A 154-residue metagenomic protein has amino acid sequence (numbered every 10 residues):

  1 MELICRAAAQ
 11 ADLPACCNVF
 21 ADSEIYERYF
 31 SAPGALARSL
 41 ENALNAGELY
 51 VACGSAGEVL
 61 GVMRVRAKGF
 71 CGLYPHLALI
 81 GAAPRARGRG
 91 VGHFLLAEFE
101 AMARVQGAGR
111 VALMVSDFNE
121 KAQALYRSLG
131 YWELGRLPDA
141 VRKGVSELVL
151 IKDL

Functional and structural regions predicted by a protein language model:
E2-I4: Extreme N-terminal starter segment of soluble prokaryotic enzymes
A7-R85, H93-E98, M102, D139 (+1 more regions): Acetyl-CoA-dependent GNAT
R89: Flexible nucleotide-binding loop
L96, A103-M114: Conserved GNAT acetyl-CoA-binding A-motif
G109-A112, S116-Q123, S128-L129, G135-L154: C-terminal "cap" of GNAT-fold acetyltransferases
